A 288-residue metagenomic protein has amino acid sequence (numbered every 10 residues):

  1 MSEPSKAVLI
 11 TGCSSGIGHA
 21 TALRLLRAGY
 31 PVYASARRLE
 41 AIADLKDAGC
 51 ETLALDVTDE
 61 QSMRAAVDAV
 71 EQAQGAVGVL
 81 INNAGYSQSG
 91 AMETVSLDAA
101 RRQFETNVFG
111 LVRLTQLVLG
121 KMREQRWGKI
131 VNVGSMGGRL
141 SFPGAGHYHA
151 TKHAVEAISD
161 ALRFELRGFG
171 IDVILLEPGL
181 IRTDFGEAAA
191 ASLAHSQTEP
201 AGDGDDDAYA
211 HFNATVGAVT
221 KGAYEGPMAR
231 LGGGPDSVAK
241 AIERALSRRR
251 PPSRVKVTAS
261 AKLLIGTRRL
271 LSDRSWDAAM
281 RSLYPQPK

Functional and structural regions predicted by a protein language model:
S14-S15: Conserved glycine-rich cofactor-binding loop
L55-A65, L97: The beta1-alpha1 cofactor-binding region of Rossmann-like NAD(H)/NADP(H)-dependent oxidoreductases
A69-N82, Q88: A glycine-rich helix->loop->beta "capping" turn within Rossmann-like NAD(P)(H)-dependent oxidoreductase domains
A91-M92, A99-R101: Substrate-binding pocket helix/loop in short-chain dehydrogenase/reductase
T115, T151: Active-site helix of classical SDR
S135: Residue(s) in the substrate-gating loop at a strand-loop-helix junction that position the organic substrate next
G168-P227: C-terminal beta-strand-loop-alpha-helix "lid" module of Rossmann-like NAD(P)-dependent dehydrogenases
